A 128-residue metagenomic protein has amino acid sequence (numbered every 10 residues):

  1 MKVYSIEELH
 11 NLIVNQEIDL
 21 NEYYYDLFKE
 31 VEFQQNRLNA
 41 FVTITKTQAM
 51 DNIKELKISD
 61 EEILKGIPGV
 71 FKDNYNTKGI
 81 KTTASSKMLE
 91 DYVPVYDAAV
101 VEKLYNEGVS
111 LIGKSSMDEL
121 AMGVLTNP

Functional and structural regions predicted by a protein language model:
M1-P128: Gly/Ser-rich catalytic/binding loops embedded in alpha/beta enzyme cores
